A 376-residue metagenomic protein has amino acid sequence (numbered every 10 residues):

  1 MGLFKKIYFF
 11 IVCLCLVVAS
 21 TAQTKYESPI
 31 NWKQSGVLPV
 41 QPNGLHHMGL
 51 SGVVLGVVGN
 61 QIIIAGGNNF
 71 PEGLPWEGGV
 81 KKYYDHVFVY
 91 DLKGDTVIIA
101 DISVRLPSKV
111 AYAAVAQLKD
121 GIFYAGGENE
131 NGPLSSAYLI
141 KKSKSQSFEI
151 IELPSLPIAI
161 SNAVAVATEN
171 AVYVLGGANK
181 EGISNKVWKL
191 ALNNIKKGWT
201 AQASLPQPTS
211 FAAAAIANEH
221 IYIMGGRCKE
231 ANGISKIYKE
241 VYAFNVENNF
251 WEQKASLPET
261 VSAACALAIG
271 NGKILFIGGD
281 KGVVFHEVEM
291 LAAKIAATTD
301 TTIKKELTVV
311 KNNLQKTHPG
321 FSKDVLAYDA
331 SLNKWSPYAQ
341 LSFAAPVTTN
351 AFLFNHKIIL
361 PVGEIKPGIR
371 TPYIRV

Functional and structural regions predicted by a protein language model:
M1-E27: Bacterial Sec-dependent N-terminal signal peptides
Q23-V376: Kelch-like beta-propeller repeat domains
